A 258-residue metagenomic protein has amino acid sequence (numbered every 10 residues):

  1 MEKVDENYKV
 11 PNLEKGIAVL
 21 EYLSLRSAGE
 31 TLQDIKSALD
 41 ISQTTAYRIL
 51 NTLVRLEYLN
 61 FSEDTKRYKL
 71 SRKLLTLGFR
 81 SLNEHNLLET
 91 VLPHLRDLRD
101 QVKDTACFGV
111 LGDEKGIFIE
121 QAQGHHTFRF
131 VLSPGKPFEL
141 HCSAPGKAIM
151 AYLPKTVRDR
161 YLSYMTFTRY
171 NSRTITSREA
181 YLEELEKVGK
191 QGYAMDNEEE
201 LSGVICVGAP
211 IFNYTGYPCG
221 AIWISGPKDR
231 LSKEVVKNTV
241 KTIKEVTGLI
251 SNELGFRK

Functional and structural regions predicted by a protein language model:
M1-E84, L88-E89, E253-F256: N-terminal helix-turn-helix
K9-L13, L32, R67, S71 (+8 more regions): Short, structured helix-loop boundary elements
Y22, A38, T90-Q101, Q191 (+2 more regions): Amphipathic alpha-helical regulatory segments at dimerization interfaces that relay allosteric signals between sensory
F79-T127, Y152-K155: All-alpha effector-binding/dimerization core of bacterial HTH-type transcriptional repressors
R129-E200: Short, solvent-exposed recognition segments
R160, T166, T247-K258: Cysteine/selenocysteine-centered motifs that mediate thiol-based redox chemistry or coordinate metal-sulfur cofactors
T176-V246: Extended hydrophobic
